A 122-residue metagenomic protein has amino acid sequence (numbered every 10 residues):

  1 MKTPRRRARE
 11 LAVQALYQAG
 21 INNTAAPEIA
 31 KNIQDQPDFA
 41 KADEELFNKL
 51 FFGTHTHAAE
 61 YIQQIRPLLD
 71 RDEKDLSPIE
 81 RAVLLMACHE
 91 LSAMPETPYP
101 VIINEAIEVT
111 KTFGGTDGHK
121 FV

Functional and structural regions predicted by a protein language model:
M1-F121: Class I Rossmann-like S-adenosyl-L-methionine
